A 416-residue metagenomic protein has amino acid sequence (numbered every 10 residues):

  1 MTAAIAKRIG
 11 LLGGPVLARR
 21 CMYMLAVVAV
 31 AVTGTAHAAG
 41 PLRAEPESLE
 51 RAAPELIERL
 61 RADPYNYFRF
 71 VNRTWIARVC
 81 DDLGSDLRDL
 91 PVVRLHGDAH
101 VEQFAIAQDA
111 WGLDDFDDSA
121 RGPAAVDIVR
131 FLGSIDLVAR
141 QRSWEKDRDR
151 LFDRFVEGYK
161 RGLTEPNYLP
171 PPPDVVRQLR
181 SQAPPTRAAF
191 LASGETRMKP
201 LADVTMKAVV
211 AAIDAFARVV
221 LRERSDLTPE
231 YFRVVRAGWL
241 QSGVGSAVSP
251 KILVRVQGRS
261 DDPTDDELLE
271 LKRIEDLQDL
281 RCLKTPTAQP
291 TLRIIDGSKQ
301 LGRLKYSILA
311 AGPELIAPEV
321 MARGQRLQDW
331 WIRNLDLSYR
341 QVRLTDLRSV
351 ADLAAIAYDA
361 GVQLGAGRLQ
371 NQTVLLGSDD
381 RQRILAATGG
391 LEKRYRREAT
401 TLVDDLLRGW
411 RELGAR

Functional and structural regions predicted by a protein language model:
M1-R19: N-terminal secretory signal peptides that target proteins for export/translocation
T2, G14, A202, M206-V210 (+4 more regions): Intrinsic-disorder-associated interaction segments
L11-L12, Y23-M24, G297: General helical structural elements
C21-T33: Bacterial N-terminal signal peptides
T35-H37: Sec/Tat signal peptide C-region and signal peptidase I cleavage site
A39-A53, A62, N66-H96, V101-L179 (+1 more regions): Conserved ATP-binding subdomain of kinase catalytic cores across diverse folds
E165-V219: Sequence-structural signature of the catalytic-core scaffold of metal-dependent phosphohydrolases that act on
